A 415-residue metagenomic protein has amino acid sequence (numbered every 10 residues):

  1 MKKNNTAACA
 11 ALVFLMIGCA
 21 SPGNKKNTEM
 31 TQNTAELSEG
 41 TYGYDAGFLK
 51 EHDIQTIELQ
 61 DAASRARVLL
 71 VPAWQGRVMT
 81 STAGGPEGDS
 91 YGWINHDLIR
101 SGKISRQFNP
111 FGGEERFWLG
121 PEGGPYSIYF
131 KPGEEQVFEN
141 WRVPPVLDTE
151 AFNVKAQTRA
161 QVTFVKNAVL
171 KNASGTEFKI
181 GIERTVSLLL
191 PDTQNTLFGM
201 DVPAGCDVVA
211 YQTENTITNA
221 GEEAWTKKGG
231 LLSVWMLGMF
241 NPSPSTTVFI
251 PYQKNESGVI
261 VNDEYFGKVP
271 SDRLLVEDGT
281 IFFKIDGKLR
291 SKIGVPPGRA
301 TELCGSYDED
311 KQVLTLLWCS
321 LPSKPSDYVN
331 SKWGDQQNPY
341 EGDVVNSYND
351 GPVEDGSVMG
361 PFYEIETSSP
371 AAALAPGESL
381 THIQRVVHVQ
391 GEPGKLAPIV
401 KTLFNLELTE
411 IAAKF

Functional and structural regions predicted by a protein language model:
M1-A8: Bacterial N-terminal signal peptides that target proteins for export
I17-G18: C-terminal motif of bacterial Sec signal peptides marking the signal peptidase cleavage site
S21-Q32: Bacterial Sec signal peptide processing site at the extreme N-terminus
A35, H52-V68, P72-F130, V209 (+2 more regions): A contiguous, surface-exposed recognition patch within enzymatic or periplasmic domains that forms
E36, Y44-A46, K131-V209, M359: Extended, loop-rich substrate-binding clefts of extracytoplasmic carbohydrate-active enzymes
P72, K166, R184, E378-G391: Short, hydrophobic/aromatic-enriched beta-strand segments in well-ordered soluble domains
A168-L170, V186-D192, I217-G221, T367-A373 (+1 more regions): Beta-strand elements of well-folded, non-transmembrane domains
V389-F415: Terminal connector regions
